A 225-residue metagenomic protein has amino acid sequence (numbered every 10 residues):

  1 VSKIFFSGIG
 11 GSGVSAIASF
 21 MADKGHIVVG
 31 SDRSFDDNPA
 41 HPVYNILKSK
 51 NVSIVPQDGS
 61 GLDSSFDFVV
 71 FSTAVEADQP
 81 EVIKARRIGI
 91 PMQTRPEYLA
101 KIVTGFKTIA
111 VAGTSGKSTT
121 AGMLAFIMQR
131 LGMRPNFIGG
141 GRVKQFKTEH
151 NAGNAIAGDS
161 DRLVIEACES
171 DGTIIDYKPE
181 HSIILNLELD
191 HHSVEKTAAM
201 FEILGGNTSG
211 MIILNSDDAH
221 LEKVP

Functional and structural regions predicted by a protein language model:
V1-T94, Y98, A219: N-terminal leader/targeting and accessory segments in enzymes
F20-K24, G61-L62, T73-P225: Phosphate-binding loop of NTP-binding sites
